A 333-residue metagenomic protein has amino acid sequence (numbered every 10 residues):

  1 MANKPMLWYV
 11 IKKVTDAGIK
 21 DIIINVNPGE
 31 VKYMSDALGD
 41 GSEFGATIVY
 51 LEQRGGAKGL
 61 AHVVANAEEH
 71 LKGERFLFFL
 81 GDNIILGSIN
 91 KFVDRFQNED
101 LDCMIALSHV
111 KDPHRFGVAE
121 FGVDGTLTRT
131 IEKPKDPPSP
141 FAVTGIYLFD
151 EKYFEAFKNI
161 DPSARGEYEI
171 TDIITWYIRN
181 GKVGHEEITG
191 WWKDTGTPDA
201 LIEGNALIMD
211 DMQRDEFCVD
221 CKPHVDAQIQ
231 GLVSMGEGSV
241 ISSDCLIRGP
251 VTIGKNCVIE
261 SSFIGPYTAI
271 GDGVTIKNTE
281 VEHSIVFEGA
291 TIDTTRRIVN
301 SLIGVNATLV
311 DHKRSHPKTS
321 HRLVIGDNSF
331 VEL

Functional and structural regions predicted by a protein language model:
M1-D36, A46-Q53: N-terminal glycine-rich phosphate-binding loop and ensuing alpha1 helix
M6-V10, H62-N66, I173: Well-ordered alpha-helical segments embedded in enzymatic catalytic cores
I23-N27, A106-L107, L302: Short internal beta-strands
Y33-S35, G39-V123, F149, E155-K158: Conserved beta-loop-beta/alpha segment of the NTase-like Rossmann-fold superfamily that binds/positions NTPs
Y50-L51, T130, H185: Generic preference for hydrophobic
F121-P138: Short, flexible, basic/aromatic active-site loop/helix in glycosyltransferases
T126, E151-K152, N159-L333: Left-handed beta-helix
D136-Y147: A short glycine-threonine-serine/GTX helix/turn-capping micro-motif
